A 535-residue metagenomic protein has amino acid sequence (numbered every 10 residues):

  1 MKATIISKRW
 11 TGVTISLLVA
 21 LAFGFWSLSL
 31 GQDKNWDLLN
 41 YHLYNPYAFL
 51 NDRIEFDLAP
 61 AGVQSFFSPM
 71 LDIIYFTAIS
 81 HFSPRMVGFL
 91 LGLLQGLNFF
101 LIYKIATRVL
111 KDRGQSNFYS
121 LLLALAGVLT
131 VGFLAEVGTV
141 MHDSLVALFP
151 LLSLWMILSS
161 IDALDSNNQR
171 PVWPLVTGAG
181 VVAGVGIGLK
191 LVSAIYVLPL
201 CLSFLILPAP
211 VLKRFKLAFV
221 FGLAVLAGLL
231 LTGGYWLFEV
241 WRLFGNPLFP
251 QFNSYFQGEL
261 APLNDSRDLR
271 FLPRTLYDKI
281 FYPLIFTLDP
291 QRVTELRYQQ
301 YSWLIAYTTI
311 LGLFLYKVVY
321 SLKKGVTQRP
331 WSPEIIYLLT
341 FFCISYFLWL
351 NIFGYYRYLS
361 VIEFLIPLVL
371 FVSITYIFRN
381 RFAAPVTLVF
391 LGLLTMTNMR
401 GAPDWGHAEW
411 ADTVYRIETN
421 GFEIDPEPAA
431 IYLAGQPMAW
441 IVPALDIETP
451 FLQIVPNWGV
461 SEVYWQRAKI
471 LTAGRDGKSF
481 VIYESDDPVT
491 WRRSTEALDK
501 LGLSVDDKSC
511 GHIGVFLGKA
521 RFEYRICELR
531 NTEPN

Functional and structural regions predicted by a protein language model:
M1-I5, A163-L164, Y196-L229, L237 (+1 more regions): Perimembrane helix-loop-helix junctions
T4, N98, I102-A106, I285-R329: Hydrophobic, aromatic-rich transmembrane alpha-helices and their immediate juxtamembrane boundary segments
G31-N45, N51-Y75, F82-R85, F244-Q251 (+1 more regions): Extracytoplasmic catalytic/substrate-binding loops of multi-pass membrane glycan-assembly enzymes
H42, E136-V137, D143-F149, L189 (+3 more regions): Hydrophobic/aromatic-rich transmembrane helices and adjacent perimembrane loops
T77, M86-R113, L152, M156 (+1 more regions): Transmembrane-helix motifs of polytopic, lipid-linked glycan transferases
L97, I102-V131, L148, R170 (+1 more regions): Transmembrane-helix signature of polytopic, membrane-embedded enzymes that assemble or transfer cell-envelope glycans
F219-P290: Membrane-lumen/periplasm interface segments of specific transmembrane helices in polyprenyl phosphate-linked
G392-G459, P534: Membrane-embedded, lumen/periplasm-facing catalytic core of multi-pass transferases that use lipid-linked donors
